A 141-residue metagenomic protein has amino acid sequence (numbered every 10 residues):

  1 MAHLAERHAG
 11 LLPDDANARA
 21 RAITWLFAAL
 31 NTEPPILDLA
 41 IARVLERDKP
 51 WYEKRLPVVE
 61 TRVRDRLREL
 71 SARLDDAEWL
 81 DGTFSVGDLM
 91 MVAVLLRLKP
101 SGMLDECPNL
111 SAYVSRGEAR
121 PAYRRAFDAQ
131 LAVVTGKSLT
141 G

Functional and structural regions predicted by a protein language model:
M1-A5, I23-L26, L67, S71 (+2 more regions): Non-transmembrane alpha-helical segments in soluble domains of secreted/periplasmic/extracellular proteins
M1-P57: GST-like domain detector, emphasizing the conserved glutathione-binding G-site in the N-terminal thioredoxin-like
A9, N31-P34, R68, A72-D75 (+2 more regions): Generic structural signal for secondary-structure transition and capping sites
L12, G102-C107: Structural helix-adjacent loops and short alpha-helical linkers that scaffold large soluble proteins
D38-A40, E78-L104, R116-G117, R124: GST superfamily/GST-like fold recognition
R55-L74: Amphipathic alpha-helical packing segments from all-alpha helical-bundle domains
V58-R62, E106-A119: Extended, well-ordered alpha-helical scaffold segments
D128-G141: Terminal-tail/helix-coil boundary detector
